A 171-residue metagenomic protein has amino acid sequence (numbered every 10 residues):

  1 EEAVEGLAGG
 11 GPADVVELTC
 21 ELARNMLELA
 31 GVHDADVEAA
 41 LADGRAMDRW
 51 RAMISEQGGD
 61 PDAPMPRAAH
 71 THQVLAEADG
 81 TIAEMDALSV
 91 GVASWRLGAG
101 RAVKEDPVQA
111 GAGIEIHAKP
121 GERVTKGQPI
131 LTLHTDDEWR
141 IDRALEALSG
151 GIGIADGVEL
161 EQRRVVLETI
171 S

Functional and structural regions predicted by a protein language model:
E1-S171: Well-ordered secondary-structure scaffolds
